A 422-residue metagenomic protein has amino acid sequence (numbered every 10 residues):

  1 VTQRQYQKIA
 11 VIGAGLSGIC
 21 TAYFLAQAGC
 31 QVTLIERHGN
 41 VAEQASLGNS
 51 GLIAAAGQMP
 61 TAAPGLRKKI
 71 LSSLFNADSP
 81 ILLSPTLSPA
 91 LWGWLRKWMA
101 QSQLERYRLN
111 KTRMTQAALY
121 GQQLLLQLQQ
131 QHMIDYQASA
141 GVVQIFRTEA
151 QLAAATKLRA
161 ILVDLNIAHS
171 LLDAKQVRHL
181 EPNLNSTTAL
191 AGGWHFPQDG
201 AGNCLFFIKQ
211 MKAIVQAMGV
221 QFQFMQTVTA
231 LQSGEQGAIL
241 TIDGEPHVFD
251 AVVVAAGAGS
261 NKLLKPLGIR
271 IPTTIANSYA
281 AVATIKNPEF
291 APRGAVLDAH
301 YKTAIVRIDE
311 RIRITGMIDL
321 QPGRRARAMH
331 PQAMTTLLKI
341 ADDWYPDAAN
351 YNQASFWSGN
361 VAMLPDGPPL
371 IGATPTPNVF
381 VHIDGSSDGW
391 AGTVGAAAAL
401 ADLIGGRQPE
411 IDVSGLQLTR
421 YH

Functional and structural regions predicted by a protein language model:
K8-L34: N-terminal Rossmann-like FAD-binding beta1-loop-alpha1 element of flavoenzymes
Q27-L47: Glycine-rich FAD pyrophosphate-binding loop
G48-A174: Dinucleotide-binding Rossmann-like beta1-alpha1 core, especially the glycine-rich loop that anchors the ADP
N49-L52, G57, T61-A100, A230-A238 (+1 more regions): Active-site substrate-recognition segment that forms the wall of the catalytic cavity or substrate channel
Q58, D199, K302, L320-P322 (+1 more regions): Glycine-rich phosphate/pyrophosphate-binding beta-alpha loops
L109-L119, Q144-A154, W194-A213, A326-A333 (+1 more regions): Short beta-strand to alpha-helix junction loop
A153-L165, T188-A238: Helical element adjacent to the flavin cofactor pocket in flavoenzyme catalytic cores
H169, D342-H422: C-terminal catalytic lobe of FAD-dependent flavoproteins
